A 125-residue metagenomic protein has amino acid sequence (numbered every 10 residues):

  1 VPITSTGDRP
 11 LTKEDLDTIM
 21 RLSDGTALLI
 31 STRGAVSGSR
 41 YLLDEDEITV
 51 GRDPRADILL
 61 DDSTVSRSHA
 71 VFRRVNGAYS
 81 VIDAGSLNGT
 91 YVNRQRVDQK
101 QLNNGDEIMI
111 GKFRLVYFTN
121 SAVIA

Functional and structural regions predicted by a protein language model:
V1-L60, A122-A125: Intrinsically disordered, low-complexity acidic Ser/Thr-rich regulatory segments
S37-R114, T119: Forkhead-associated
